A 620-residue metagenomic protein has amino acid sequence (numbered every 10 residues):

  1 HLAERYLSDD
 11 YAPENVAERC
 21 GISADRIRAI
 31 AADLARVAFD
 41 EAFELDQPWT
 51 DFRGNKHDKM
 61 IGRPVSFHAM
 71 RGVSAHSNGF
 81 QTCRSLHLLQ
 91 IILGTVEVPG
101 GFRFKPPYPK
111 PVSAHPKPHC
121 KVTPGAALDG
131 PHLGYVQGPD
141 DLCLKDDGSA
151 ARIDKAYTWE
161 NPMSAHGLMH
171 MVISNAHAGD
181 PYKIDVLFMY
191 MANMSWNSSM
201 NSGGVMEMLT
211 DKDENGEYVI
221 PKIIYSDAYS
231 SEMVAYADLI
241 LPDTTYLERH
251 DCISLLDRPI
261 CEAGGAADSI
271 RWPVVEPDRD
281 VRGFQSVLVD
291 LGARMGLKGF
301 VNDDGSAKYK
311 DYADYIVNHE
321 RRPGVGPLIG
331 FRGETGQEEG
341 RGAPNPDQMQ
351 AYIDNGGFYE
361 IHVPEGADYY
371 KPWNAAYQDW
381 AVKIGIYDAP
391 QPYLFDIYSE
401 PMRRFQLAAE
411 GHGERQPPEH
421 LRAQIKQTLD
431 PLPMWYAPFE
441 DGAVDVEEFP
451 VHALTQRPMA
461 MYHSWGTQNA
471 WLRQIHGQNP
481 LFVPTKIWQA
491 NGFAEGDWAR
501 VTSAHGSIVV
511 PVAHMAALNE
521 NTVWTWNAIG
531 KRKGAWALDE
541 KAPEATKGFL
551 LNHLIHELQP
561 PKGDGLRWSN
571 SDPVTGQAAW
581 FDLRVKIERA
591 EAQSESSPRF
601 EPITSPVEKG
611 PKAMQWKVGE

Functional and structural regions predicted by a protein language model:
H1, D9-N15, H68-V73, Y190 (+1 more regions): Flexible glycine/proline-enriched surface loops and loop-helix/loop-strand junctions
H1-N55, K59-M60: Long, well-ordered, tryptophan-enriched scaffold segments
V16-I22, M70-H76, P106-V112, N193-M194: Conserved short loop/turn motifs at secondary-structure junctions
D33-L34, T50-F52, M70, R103-S113 (+2 more regions): A glycine-rich phosphate-binding loop feature that marks nucleotide/adenosyl-phosphate handling sites
E41-L45, E97-F104, G299-A307: Flexible, glycine/charged-enriched surface loops at secondary-structure junctions
H87-Y236, T245, D251, R258 (+1 more regions): Extended redox/cofactor-interaction regions of prokaryotic respiratory oxidoreductases
P221, S226-S231, D243-E276, H514 (+1 more regions): Catalytic or ion-translocation cores adjacent to nucleophile or general acid/base/metal-coordination motifs in diverse
W272-P273, D278, G283-G336, A343 (+2 more regions): Long, contiguous, secondary-structure-rich segments that constitute the structural scaffold of globular domains
